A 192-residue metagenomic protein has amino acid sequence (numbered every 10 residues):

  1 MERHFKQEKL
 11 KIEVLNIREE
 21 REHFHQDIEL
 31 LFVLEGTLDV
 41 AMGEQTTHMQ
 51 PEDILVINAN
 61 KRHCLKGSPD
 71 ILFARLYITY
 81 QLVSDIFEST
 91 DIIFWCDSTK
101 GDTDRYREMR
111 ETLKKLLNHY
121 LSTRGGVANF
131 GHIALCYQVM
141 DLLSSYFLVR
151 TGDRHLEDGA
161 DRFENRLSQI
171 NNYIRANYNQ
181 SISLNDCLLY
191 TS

Functional and structural regions predicted by a protein language model:
M1-Q50, I54-L55, G67-P69, I92-C96: Generic protein-terminus/edge-of-domain signal
T37, Q81, H119, L142 (+1 more regions): Phosphate/oxyanion-binding loops and surfaces in catalytic or ligand/nucleic-acid-binding neighborhoods
N60-V83: Ligand-binding loop in jelly-roll beta-barrel domains
Q81-S98: Double-stranded beta-helix
C96-R107, S122-I133, M140-D186: Short, Lys/Arg-enriched, Trp-marked, Pro/Gly-tolerant hinge/linker segments that flank
Y190-T191: Conserved small/polar residues in nucleotide/adenosyl-binding loops
